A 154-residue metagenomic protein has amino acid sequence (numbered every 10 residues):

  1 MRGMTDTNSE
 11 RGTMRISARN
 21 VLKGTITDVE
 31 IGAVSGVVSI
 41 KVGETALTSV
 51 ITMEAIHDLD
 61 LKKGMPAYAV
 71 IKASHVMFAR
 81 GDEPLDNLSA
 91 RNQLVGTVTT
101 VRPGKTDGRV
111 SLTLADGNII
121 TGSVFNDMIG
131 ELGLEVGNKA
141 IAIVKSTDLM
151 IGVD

Functional and structural regions predicted by a protein language model:
R2-K23, D28, A46, M53-G108 (+1 more regions): Glycine/charge-rich catalytic "coupling/switch" loops of P-loop NTPases
A33-S39, K105-L112: Short aromatic-glycine-enriched beta-strand elements
V42-E44, A115-G117: Glycine-centered tight beta-turn/hairpin loop motif at sheet-sheet or coil-to-beta transitions
